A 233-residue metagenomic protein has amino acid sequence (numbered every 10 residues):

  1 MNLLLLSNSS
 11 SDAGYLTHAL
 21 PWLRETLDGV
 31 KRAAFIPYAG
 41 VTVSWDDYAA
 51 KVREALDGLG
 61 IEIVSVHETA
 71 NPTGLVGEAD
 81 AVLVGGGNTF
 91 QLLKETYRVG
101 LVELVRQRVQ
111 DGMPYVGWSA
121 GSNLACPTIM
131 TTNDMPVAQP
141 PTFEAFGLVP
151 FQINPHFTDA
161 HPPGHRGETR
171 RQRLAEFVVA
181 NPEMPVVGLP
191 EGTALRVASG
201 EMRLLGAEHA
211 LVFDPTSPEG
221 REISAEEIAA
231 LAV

Functional and structural regions predicted by a protein language model:
M1-G29, G40-A50, E54, T131 (+1 more regions): C-terminal and late-domain segments of enzyme folds
L5, A81-G85, V116-G117, I153: Structural motif
S7-S10, A34, V41-G77: Class I S-adenosyl-L-methionine
F35, V116-G117, V186-L189: A structural signal for short, well-ordered beta-strand segments and their strand-loop junctions that often border
T42, F90, S122-A125, A194-R196: Short, active-site-adjacent cap segments at secondary-structure transitions
I61-P114: Flexible gly/pro-rich beta->alpha loop and the following alpha-helix that scaffold active-site loops
Q91-H165: Class I SAM-dependent methyltransferase SAM-binding "motif I" and its flanking Rossmann-like core
